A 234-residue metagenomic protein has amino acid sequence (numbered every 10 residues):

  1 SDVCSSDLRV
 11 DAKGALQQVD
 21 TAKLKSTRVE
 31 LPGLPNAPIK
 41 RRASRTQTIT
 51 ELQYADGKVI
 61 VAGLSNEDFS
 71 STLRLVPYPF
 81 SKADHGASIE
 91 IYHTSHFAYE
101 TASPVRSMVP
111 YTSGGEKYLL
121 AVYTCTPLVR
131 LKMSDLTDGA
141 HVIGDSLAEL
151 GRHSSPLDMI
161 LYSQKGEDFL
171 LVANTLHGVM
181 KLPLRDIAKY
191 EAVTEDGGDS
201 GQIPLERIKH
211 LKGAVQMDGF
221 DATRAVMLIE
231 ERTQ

Functional and structural regions predicted by a protein language model:
D2-S5: Short, small-residue-biased leader/transition segments that mark boundaries at the very start of proteins
R9-R45, P77-S103, M133-R152, K189-G213: Surface-exposed loop and turn segments in beta-propeller and other repeat-based domains that flank or scaffold
A22, S65-E67, T124-C125, N174-L176 (+2 more regions): Residue-level signature of beta-propeller blades and closely related beta-rich strand-turn architectures in secreted
P38-D56, T94-G114, H153-Q164, I208-F220: Beta-rich, blade/repeat-based domains predominating in secreted/periplasmic proteins but also intracellular
V61, A121, V172, V226-L228: Residue position within the beta-strands of beta-propeller blades
D68-V76, F97-D135: Beta-propeller domains
V109-Y111, K117-V122, R130, G151-G198 (+1 more regions): Loop/turn-rich, solvent-exposed surfaces of beta-rich toroidal or solenoidal domains
A214-Q234: Blade-level signature of beta-propeller repeat domains, shared across WD40, Kelch, NHL, RCC1 and BNR/Asp-box propellers
